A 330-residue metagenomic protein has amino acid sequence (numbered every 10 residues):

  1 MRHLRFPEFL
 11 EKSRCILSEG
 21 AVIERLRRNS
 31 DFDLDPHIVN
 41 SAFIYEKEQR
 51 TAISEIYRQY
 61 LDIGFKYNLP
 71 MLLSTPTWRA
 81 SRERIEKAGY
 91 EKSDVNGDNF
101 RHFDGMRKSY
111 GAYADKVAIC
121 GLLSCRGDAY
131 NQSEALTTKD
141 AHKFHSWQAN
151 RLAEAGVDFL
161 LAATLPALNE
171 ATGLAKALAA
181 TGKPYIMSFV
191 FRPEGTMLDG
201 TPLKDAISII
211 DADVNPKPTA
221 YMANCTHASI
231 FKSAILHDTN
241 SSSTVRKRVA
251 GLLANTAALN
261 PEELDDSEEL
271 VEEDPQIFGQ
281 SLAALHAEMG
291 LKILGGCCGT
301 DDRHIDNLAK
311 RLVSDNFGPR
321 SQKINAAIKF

Functional and structural regions predicted by a protein language model:
M1-F330: Domain-level signal for soluble alpha/beta catalytic cores
